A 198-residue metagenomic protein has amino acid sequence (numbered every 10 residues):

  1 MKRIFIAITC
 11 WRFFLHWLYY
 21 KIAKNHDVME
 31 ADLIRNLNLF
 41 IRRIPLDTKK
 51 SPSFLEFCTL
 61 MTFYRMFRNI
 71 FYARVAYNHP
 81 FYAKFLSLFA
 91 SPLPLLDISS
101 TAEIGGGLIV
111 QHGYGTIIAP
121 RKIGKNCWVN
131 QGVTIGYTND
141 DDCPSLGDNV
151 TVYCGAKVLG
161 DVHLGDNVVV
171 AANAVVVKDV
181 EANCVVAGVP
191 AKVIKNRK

Functional and structural regions predicted by a protein language model:
M1-P92: Terminal amphipathic alpha-helical/low-complexity segments used for targeting or macromolecular assembly
S91-A187, A191-I194: Structural signal for interior beta-strand "rungs" in well-ordered beta-sheet cores of soluble enzyme domains
